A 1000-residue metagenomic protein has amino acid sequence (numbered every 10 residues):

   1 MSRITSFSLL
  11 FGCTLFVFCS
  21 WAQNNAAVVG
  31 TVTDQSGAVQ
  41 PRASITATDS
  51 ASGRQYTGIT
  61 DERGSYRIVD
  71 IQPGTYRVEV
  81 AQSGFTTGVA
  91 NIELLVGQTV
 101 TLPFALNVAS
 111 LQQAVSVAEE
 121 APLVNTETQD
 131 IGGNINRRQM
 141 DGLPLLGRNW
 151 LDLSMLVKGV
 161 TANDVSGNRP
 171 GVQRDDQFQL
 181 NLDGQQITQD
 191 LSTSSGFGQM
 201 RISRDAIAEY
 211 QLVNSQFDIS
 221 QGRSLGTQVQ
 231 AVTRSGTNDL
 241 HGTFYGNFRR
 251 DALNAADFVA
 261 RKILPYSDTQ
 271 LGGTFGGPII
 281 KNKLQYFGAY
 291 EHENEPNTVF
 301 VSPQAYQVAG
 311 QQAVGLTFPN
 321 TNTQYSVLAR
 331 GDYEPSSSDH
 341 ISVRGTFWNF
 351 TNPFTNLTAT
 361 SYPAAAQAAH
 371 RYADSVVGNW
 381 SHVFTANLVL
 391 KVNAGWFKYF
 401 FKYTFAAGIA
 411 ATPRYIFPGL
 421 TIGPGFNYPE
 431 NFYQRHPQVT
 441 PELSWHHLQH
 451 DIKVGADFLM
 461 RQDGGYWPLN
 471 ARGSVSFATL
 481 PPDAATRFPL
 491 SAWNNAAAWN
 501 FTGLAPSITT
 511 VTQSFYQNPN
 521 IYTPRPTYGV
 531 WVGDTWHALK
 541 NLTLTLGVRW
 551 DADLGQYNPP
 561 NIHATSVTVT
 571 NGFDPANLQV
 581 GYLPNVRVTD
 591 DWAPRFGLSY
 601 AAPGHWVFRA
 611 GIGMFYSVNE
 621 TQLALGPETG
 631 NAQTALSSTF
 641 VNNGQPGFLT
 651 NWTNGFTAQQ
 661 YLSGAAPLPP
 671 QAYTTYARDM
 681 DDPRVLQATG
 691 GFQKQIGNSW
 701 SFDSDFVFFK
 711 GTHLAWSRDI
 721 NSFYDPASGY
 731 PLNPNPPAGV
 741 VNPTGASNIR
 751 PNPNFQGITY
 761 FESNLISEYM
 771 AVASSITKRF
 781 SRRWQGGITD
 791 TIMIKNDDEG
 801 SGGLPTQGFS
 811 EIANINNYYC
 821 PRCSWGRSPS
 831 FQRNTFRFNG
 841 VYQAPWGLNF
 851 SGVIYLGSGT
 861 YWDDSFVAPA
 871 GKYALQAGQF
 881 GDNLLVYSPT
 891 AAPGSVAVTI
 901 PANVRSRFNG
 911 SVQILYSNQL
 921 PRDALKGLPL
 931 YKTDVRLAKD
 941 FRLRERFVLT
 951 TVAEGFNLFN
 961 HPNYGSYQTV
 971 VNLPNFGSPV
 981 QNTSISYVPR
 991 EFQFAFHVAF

Functional and structural regions predicted by a protein language model:
S2-N136, S203: Periplasm-facing N-terminal accessory domains of Gram-negative outer-membrane beta-barrel systems
D61, E79, F85-S235, H241 (+6 more regions): Periplasmic N-terminal accessory/gating domains of Gram-negative outer-membrane beta-barrel systems
N163, N558-A593, G597-E762, N814-N816 (+5 more regions): Solvent-exposed loop/turn elements at secondary-structure boundaries
H241, L264-T351, A368-W396, R549 (+1 more regions): Transmembrane beta-barrel wall of Gram-negative outer-membrane proteins
T323, E334-G533, P575-L578, P726 (+1 more regions): Replace "related TpsB outer-membrane translocases also match" with "some related outer-membrane beta-barrels such as
A658, L662, N849-E945, T950: Extracytoplasmic gating/loop element in the C-terminal half of outer-membrane beta-barrel translocons and assembly
D703-Y861: Gram-negative outer-membrane beta-barrel transporters
K926, N963-F1000: C-terminal beta-signal and terminal closure region of outer-membrane beta-barrel proteins
